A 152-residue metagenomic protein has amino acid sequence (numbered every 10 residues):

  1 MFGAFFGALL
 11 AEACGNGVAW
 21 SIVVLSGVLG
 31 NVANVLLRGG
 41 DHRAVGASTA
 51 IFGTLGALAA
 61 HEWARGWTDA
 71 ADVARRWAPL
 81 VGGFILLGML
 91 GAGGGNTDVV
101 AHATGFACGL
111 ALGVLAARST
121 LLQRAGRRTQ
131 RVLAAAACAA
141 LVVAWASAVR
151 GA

Functional and structural regions predicted by a protein language model:
M1-A152: A detector for small-residue-rich transmembrane helices and their helix-helix packing motifs
